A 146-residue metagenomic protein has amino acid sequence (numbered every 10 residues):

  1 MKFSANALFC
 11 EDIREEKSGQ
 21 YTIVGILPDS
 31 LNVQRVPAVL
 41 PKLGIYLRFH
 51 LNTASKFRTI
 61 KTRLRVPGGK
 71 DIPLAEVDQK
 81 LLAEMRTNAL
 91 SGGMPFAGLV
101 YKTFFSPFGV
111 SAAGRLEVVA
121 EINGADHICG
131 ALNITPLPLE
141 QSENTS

Functional and structural regions predicted by a protein language model:
K2-A113, E117-I122, D126-S146: Contiguous segments within soluble domain cores/interaction surfaces
